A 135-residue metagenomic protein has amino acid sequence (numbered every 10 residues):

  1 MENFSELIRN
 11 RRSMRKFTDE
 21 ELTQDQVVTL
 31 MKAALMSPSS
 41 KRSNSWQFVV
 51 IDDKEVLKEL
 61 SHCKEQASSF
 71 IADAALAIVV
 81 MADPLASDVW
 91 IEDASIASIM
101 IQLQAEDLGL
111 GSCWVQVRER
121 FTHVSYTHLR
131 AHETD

Functional and structural regions predicted by a protein language model:
M1-L76: N-terminal amphipathic, basic helical "cap/leader" segment at the start of enzyme domains
R12, A82-P84: Short, histidine-centered active-site or binding-site loop motifs used for metal coordination, general acid-base
A34-L35, I78, A86-Y126: Small-aliphatic-rich amphipathic alpha-helix that forms the alpha element of a beta-alpha
D53-K58, P84-A86, R120: Short, charged/polar surface micro-motifs in flexible loops or helix N-caps
T127-D135: Conserved small/polar residues in nucleotide/adenosyl-binding loops
